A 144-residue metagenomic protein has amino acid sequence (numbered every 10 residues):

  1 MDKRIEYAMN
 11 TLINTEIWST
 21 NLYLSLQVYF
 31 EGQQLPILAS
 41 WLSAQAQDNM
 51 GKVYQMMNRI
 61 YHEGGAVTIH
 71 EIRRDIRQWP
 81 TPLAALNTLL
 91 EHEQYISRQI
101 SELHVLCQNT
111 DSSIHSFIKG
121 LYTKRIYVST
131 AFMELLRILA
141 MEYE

Functional and structural regions predicted by a protein language model:
M1-E144: Iron-associated oxidoreductase/ferritin-like identity signal
